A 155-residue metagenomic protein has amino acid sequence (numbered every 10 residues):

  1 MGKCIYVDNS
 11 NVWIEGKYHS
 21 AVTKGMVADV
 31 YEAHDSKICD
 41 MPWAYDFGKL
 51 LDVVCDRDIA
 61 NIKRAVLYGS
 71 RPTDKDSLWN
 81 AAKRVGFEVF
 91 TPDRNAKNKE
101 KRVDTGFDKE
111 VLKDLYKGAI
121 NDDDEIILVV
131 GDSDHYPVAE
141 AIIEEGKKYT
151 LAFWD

Functional and structural regions predicted by a protein language model:
M1-V103, E144, K148, W154-D155: Domain-level signal for Mg2+-assisted phosphodiester chemistry and nucleotide/NA-binding surfaces in nucleic-acid
D8, D108, D132-D134: Acidic active-site catalytic centers that drive phospho-/nucleotidyl reactions and related ester hydrolyses
E15, L115, A139: Active-site-proximal flexible loops/turns
A44-G48, D104-L112, Y136: Short, well-ordered alpha-helical scaffold segments within catalytic/effector domains
C55, L115-A119, I143: N-terminal cationic-hydrophobic initiation segments that often serve targeting/anchoring roles
N95-V129: Internal catalytic-core helix/loop-beta-alpha segment that presents or stabilizes conserved functional determinants
I120-D155: Active-site histidine-anchored catalytic micro-motif
